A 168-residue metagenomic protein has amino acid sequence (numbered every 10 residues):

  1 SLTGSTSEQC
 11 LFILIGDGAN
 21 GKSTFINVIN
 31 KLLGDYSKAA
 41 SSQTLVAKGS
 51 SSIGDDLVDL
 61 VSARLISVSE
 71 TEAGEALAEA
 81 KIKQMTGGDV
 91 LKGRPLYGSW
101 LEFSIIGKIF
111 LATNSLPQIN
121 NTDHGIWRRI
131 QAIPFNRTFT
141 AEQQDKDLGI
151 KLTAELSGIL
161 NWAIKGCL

Functional and structural regions predicted by a protein language model:
S1-S62, Q131-P134, L160-I164, L168: P-loop NTPase catalytic core of nucleic-acid-dependent motor ATPases
I13-G16, S67-V68, F110-T113: Short beta-strand segments
G21, F25, D56, S67 (+4 more regions): Helical mechanochemical/support elements of P-loop NTPase systems and associated helical scaffolds
A39-I53, A80-S99, E142-L148: Substrate-gripping "pore-loop 1 plus following alpha2 helix"
D55-S62, G93-T113: AAA+/SF3 P-loop NTPase mechanochemical coupling elements
S62-G88, L101, I119-I126: Conserved AAA+/SF3 P-loop NTPase catalytic/coupling segment centered on the Walker-B
E72-A73, N114-Q118, N136-A141: Conserved nucleotide-binding/hydrolysis micro-motifs of P-loop NTPases
F103-K108, T122-L168: Phosphate-sensing "switch" segment of ASCE/P-loop ATPases
